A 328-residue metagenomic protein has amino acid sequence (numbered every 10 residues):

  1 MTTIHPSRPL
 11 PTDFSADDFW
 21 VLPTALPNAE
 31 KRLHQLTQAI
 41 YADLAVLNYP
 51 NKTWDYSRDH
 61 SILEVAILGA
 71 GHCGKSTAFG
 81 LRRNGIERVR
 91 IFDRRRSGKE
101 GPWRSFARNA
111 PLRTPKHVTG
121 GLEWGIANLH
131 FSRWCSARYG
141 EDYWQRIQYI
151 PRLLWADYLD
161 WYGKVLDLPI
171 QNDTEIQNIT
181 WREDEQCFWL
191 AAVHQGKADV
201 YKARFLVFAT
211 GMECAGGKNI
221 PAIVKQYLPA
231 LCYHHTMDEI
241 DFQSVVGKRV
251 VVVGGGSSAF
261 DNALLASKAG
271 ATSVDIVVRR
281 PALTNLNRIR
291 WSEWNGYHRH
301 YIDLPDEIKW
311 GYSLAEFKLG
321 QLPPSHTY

Functional and structural regions predicted by a protein language model:
M1-L47: Intrinsically disordered, low-structural-confidence terminal and linker regions
I4-P11, W134-F205, T210: Feature captures the FAD/FMN-dependent oxidoreductase FAD-binding
Q35-D55, T210-G270, V274: Glycine-rich dinucleotide-binding loop and its adjacent helix/turn
H60-R90, V251-A269: N-terminal Rossmann-like FAD-binding beta1-loop-alpha1 element of flavoenzymes
C73, S97, E213, S258 (+1 more regions): Conserved Rossmann-like nucleotide-cofactor binding loop
V89-F92, V274-D275: Conserved beta-strand positions in the Rossmann-like core of class I SAM-dependent methyltransferases
K99-S105, P111-R113, A263-Y328: Dinucleotide-binding/catalytic capping subdomain of oxidoreductase cores
V118-D160, D306-Y328: Conserved N-terminal/central alpha/beta ligand/cofactor-binding core
